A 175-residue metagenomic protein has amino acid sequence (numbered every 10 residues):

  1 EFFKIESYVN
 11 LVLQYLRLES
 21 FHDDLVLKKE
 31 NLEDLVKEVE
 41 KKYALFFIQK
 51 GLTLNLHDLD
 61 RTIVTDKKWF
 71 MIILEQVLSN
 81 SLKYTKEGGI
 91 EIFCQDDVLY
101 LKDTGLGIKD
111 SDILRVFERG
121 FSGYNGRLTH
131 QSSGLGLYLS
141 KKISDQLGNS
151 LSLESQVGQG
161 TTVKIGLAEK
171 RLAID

Functional and structural regions predicted by a protein language model:
S20-L25, D58, T62-T65: Conserved micro-motifs of the catalytic ATP-binding
S81-L82: Short helix-loop "hinge" at the ATP-lid/N-box region of the Bergerat-fold HATPase_c
E87-V98: Short beta-strand/loop element within the Bergerat-fold HATPase_c
D103: Acidic ATP/Mg2+-coordinating residue in the GHKL
I108-F121: Short conserved segment of the HATPase_c
G136, S140: Short alpha-helical Gxxx[C/S/T] motif in the catalytic ATP-binding
G148-N149: Conserved glycine-rich
